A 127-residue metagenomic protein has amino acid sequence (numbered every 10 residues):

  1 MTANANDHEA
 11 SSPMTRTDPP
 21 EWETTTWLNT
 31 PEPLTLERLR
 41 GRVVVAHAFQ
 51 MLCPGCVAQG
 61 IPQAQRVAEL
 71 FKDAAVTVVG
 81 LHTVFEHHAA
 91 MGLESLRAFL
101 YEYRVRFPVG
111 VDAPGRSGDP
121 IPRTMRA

Functional and structural regions predicted by a protein language model:
T2-E37: N-terminal "domain-start" segment that seeds a small globular fold
P19-P20, P54-G55, P62, P108 (+1 more regions): Proline-centered helix-kink/hinge sites
P33-G60, A64, V78: Short active-site neighborhood of thiol/selenol oxidoreductases, capturing the structured segment around
L34-L39, D119-A127: Short amphipathic alpha-helix with an adjacent loop that forms part of the alpha/beta core around
R40-V44, D73-T77, R104-P108: Loop/turn elements at helix/coil->beta-strand transitions in domains of secreted/extracellular proteins
V57-Y103, P114-P122: Structural microenvironment flanking redox-active thiols in thiol-disulfide oxidoreductases
V111: Active-site donor-binding acidic/aromatic loop of nucleotide-activated sugar and phosphosugar transferases involved
